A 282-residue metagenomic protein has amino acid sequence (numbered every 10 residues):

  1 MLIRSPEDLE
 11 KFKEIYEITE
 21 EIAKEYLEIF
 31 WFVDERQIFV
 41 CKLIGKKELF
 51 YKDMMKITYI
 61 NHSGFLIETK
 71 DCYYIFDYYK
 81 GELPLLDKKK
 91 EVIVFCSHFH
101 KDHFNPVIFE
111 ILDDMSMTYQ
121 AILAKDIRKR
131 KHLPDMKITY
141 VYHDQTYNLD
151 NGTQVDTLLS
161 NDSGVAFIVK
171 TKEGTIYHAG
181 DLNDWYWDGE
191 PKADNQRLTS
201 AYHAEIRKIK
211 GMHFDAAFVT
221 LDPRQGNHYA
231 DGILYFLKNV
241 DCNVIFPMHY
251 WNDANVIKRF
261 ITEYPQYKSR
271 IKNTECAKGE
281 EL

Functional and structural regions predicted by a protein language model:
M1-L2: Short, small-residue-biased leader/transition segments that mark boundaries at the very start of proteins
D8-K89, K137-H213, E275-L282: Core dinuclear metal-dependent hydrolase active-site scaffold
L9, E17-T19, W187-E280: Cap/insert and terminal regions of metallo-dependent hydrolase folds
M55, S116-A121, N243-I245: Short active-site oxyanion
I75-F76, F95, I176-A179, F218 (+1 more regions): Structural motif
K80-I127, R207-F218: Active-site metal-binding motif and surrounding structural segment of the metallo-beta-lactamase
G81-P84, H100-F104, I127-K131, S163-V165 (+3 more regions): Active-site environment of divalent metal-dependent phosphoester hydrolases
E91-F95, Y119, K131-Q145, V155 (+1 more regions): Active-site regions of enzymes building and remodeling cell-envelope glycoconjugates
